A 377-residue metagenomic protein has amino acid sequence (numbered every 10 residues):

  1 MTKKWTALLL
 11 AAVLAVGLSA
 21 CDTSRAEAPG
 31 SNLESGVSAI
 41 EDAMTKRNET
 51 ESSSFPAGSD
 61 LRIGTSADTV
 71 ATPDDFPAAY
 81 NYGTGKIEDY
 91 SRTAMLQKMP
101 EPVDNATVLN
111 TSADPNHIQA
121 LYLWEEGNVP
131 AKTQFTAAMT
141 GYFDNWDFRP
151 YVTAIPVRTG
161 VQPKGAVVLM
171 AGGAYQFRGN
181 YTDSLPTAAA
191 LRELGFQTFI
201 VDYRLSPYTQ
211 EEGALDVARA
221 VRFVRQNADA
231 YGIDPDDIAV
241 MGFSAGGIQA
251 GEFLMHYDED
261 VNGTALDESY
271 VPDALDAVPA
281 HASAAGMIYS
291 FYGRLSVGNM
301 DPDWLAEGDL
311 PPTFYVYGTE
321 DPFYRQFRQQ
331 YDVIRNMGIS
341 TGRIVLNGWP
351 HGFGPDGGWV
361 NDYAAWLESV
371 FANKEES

Functional and structural regions predicted by a protein language model:
G17-A20: C-terminal motif of bacterial Sec signal peptides marking the signal peptidase cleavage site
G58, G64, V70-V161: N-terminal cap/lid segment of alpha/beta-hydrolase-fold proteins
K164-G172: Short beta-strand element of the alpha/beta-hydrolase
G179-Y181, V201-G232, F353-G358: Catalytic nucleophile-loop/oxyanion-hole region of alpha/beta-hydrolase and closely related hydrolase-like folds
Y181-F199: Short amphipathic alpha-helix adjacent to the substrate-entry channel of hydrolases
R219-G308: Primarily recognizes the serine-hydrolase "nucleophile elbow" in alpha/beta-hydrolase and SGNH/GDSL folds
Y315-Y317: Short beta-strand/loop motif that positions the catalytic acidic residue of the alpha/beta-hydrolase fold
R328-Y331, R335-S377: C-terminal catalytic histidine-bearing segment of alpha/beta-hydrolase fold enzymes
